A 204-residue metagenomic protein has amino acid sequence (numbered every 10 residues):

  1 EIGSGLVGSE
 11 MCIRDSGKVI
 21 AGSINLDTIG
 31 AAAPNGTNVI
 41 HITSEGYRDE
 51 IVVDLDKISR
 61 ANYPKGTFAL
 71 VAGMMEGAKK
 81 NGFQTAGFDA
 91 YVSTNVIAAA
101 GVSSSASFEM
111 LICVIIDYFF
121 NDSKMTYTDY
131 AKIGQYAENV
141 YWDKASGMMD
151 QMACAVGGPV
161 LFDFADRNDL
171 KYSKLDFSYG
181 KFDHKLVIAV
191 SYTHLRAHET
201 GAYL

Functional and structural regions predicted by a protein language model:
E1-G8, I13, H194-A197, G201-L204: Single conserved hydrophobic/aromatic residue that forms the stacking wall/gate of nucleotide- or nucleobase-binding
S4, G8-E10, R14-A106, M110-Y127 (+5 more regions): ATP-binding N-lobe of GHMP and related small-molecule kinases
S16, G147-M149, R167-F177: Glycine-rich, charged/polar anion/phosphate-binding loops that engage phosphate groups from diverse ligands
M74, D150, A189: A residue-level signal for conserved active-site and pocket-lining positions in enzyme catalytic cores
Y91, L161-D163, I188-V190: Structured core elements
S104, M149, A197-E199: Single, functionally critical "micro-switch" positions that shape active/binding sites and transmembrane helices
D169-R196, A202: Acyltransferase
